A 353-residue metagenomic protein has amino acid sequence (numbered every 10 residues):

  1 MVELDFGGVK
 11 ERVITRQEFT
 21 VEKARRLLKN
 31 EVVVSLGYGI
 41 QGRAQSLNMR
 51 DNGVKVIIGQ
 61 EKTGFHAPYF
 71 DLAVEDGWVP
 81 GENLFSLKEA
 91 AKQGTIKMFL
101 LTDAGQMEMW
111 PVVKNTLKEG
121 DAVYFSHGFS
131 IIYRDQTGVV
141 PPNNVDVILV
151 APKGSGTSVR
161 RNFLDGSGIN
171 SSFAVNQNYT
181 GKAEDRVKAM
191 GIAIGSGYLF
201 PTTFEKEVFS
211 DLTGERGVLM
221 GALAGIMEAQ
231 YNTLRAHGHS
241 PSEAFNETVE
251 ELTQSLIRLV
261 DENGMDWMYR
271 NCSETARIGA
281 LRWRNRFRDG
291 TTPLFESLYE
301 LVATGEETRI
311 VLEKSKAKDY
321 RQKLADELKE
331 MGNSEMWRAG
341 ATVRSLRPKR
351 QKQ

Functional and structural regions predicted by a protein language model:
M1-V32, V175, G195-T202: Glycine/serine-rich phosphate-binding loop and adjoining beta1-alpha1 elements at the start of nucleotide-handling
V2-F6, E11-E18, A236-Q353: NAD(P)-dependent Rossmann-like dehydrogenase/reductase catalytic/cofactor-binding core
N30-M49: Glycine-rich adenosine-cofactor-binding loop
V32, V54-I58, D146: Residues at the starts of beta-strands that form the adenosine-phosphate
A44, R50-W78: NAD(P)-binding Rossmann-fold cofactor-contacting core
F65, A73-I132, V140-S155: Rossmann-like NAD(P)-binding element
Y124-R216: Rossmann-fold dinucleotide-binding core
G181-A236, S242-V260: Active-site-proximal catalytic alpha-helix in oxidoreductases
